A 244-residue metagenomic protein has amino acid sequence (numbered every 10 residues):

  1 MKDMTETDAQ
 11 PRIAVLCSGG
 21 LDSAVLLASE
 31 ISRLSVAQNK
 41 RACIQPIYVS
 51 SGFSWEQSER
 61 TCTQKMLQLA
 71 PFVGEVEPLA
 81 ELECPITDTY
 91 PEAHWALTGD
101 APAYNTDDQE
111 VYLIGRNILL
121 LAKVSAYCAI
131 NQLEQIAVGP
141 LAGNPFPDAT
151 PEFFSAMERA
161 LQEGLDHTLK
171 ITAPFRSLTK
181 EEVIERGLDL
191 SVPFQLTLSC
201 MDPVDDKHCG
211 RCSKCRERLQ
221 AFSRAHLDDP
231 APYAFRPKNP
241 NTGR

Functional and structural regions predicted by a protein language model:
K2-S191: ATP-dependent adenylation/nucleotidyltransferase module used to activate substrates
E30-I31, S35, Q135, L198 (+3 more regions): Amphipathic, positively biased hydrophobic alpha-helical segments used for protein targeting and membrane insertion
A122, L198-Q220: Local cysteine-cluster metal-coordination motifs and their immediate loop/turn environment, predominantly Fe-S cluster
I136, M201-K207, L227-F235: Charge-dense, low-complexity polyampholytic segments
F154, V183, S213-K214, K238-T242: Alpha-helix boundary/capping detector
S191-T197: A short alpha-helix-loop-beta-strand transition element characteristic of N-terminal alpha/beta dinucleotide-binding
R216-R244: Short Fe-S-cluster ligation motifs
